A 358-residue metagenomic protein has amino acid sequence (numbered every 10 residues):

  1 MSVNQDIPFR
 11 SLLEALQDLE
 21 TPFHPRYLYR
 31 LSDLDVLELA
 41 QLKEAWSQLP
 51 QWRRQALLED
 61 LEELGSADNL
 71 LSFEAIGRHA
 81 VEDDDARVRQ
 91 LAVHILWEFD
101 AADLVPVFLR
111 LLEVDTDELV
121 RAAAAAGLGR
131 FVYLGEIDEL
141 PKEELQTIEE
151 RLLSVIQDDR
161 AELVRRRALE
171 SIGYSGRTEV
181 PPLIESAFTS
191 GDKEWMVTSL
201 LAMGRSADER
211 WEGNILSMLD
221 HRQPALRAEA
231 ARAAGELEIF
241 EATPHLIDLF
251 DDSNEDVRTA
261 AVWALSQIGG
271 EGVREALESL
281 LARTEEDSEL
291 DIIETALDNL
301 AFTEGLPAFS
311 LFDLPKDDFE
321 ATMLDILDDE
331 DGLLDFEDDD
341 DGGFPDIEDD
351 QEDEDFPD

Functional and structural regions predicted by a protein language model:
M1-N69, A321-F336, F344-P345, D355-D358: N-terminal alpha-helical scaffold/docking segments in eukaryotic complex subunits
S2-S11, L34-W46, A67-E82, A101-E113 (+6 more regions): Amphipathic alpha-helical scaffolding segments comprising HEAT/armadillo-like alpha-solenoid repeats
Q5, Q17, Q41, Q48-Q51 (+7 more regions): Residue-identity detector for glutamine
P8, A126, R130, A187 (+8 more regions): Intrinsic disorder/low-structure terminal segments
E14-L34, E44-S47, Q55-D68, H79 (+11 more regions): Structural detector for internal amphipathic alpha-helices that build alpha-solenoid repeat scaffolds
E20, L49-P50, D84-D85, T116-D117 (+5 more regions): Short inter-helical turns and helix N-cap capping residues of alpha-solenoid HEAT/ARM repeat scaffolds
E278, A282-D358: Eukaryotic acidic, Ser/Thr-rich intrinsically disordered low-complexity regions
